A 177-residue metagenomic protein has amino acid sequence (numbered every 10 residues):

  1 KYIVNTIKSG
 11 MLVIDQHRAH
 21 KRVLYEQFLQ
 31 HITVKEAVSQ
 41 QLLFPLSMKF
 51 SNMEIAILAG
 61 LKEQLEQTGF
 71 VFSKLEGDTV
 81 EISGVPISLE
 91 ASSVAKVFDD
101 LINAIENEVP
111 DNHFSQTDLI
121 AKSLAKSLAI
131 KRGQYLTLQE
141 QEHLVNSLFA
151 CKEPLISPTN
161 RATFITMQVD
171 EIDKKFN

Functional and structural regions predicted by a protein language model:
K1-N177: Long, charged low-complexity intrinsically disordered regions
